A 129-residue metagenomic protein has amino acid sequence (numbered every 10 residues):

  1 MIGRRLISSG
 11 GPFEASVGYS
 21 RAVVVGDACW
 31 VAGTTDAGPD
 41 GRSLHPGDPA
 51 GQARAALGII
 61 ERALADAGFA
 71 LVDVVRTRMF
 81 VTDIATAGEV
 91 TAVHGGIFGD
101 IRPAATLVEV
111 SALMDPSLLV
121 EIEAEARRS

Functional and structural regions predicted by a protein language model:
M1-G58, R62-V75, V81-S129: N-terminal presequence-like segments and the immediate start of the first folded domain
